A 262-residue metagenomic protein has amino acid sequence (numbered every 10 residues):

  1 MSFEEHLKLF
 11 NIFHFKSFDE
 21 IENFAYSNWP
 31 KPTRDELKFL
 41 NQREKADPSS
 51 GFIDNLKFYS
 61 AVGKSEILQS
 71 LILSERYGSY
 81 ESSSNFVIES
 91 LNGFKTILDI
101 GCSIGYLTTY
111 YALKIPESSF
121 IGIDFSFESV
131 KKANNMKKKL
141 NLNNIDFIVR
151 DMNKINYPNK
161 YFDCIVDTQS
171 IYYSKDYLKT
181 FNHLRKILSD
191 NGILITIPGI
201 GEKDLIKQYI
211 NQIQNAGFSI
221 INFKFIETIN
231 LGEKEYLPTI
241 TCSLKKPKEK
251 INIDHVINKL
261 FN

Functional and structural regions predicted by a protein language model:
M1-F52: N-terminal auxiliary segments of SAM/dcSAM-dependent transferases
R76-G93: Conserved alpha-helix/loop element of class I SAM-dependent methyltransferases that forms part of the SAM/SAH-binding
I104-P116: Conserved SAM-binding loop of SAM-dependent methyltransferases across substrates and taxa, primarily the Class I
S126-E128: Conserved SAM/SAH-binding beta-strand->alpha-helix loop
A133-N134: Conserved SAM-binding loop
N153-I165: A short acidic, Gly/Pro-enriched loop at the edge of an enzyme's catalytic core that lines a small-molecule cofactor
L178-D190: A short glycine-rich, Lys/Arg-flanked "PGG" loop and its adjoining helix->strand segment in the class I
G192-G199: Conserved beta-strand signature within the Rossmann-like core of class I S-adenosyl-L-methionine
